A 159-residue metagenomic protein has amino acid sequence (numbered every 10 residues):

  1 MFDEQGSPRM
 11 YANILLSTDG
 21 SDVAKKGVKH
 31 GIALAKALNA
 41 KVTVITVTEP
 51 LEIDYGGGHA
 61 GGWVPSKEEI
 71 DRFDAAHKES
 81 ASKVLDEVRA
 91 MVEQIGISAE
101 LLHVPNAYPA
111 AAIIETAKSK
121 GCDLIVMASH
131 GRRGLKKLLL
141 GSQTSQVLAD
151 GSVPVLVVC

Functional and structural regions predicted by a protein language model:
M1-Q5, E115-C159: Gly/Ser-rich helix-loop-strand patches that form or flank binding pockets for ribonucleotide-derived cofactors
F2-R9, D86-I125: Structural beta-alpha unit
E4-K67, M91-E100: Small/aliphatic-rich secondary-structure junction motif
V23, P109, R133-L135: Short glycine-rich, flexible loops that bind phosphorylated cofactors or substrates
G27, D54-G57, A111-I114, K137-L139: Short, well-ordered secondary-structure micro-motifs
I45, L102-V104, V158: Structural motif
V64-K83: A short acidic, glycine-rich active-site loop that binds or catalyzes chemistry on phosphate/adenosine moieties
